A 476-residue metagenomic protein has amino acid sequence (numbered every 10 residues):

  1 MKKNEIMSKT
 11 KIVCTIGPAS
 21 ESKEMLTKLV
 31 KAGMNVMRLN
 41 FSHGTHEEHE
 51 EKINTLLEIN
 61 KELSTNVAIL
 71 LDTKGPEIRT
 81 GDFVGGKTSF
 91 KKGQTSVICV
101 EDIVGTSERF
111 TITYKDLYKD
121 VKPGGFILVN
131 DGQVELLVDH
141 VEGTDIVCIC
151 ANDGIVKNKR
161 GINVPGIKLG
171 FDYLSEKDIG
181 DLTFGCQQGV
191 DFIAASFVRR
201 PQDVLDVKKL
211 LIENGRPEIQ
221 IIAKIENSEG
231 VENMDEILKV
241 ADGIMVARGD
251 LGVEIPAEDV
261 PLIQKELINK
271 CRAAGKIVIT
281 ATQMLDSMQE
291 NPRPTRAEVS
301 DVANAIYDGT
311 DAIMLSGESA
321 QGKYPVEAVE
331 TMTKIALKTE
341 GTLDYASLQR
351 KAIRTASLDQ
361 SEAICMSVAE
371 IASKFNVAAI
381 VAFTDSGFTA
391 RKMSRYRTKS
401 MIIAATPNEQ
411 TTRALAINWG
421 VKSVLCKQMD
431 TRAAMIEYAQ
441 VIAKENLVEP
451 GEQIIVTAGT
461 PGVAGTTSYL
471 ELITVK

Functional and structural regions predicted by a protein language model:
M1-K476: Non-catalytic helical/linker scaffolds that mediate oligomerization, partner binding, and domain coupling around large
